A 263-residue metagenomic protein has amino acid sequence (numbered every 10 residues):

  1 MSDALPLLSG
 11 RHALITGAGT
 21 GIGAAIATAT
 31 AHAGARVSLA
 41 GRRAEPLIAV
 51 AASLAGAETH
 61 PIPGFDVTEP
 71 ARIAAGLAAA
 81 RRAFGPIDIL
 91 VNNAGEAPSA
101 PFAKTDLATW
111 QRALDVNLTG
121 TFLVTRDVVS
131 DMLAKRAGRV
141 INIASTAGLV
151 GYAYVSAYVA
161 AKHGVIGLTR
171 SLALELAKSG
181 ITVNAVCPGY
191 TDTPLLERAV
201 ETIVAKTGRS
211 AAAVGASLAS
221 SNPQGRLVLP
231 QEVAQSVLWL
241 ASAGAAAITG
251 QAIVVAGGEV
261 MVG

Functional and structural regions predicted by a protein language model:
S2-L5, V150, L238, T249-G263: Short C-terminal tail/terminal secondary-structure segment of NAD(P)H-dependent dehydrogenase/reductase domains
H12, G19-T20: Conserved glycine-rich cofactor-binding loop
P101-F102, T109-L114, L218: Substrate-binding pocket helix/loop in short-chain dehydrogenase/reductase
T125, A161, T169: Active-site helix of classical SDR
S130, L174-E175, A246: Alpha-helical segment proximal to the catalytic Tyr-Lys
S145: Residue(s) in the substrate-gating loop at a strand-loop-helix junction that position the organic substrate next
A177, T182, I248-G250: Short, small/polar-rich loop/turn modules that mediate ligand/substrate recognition or access, typified
